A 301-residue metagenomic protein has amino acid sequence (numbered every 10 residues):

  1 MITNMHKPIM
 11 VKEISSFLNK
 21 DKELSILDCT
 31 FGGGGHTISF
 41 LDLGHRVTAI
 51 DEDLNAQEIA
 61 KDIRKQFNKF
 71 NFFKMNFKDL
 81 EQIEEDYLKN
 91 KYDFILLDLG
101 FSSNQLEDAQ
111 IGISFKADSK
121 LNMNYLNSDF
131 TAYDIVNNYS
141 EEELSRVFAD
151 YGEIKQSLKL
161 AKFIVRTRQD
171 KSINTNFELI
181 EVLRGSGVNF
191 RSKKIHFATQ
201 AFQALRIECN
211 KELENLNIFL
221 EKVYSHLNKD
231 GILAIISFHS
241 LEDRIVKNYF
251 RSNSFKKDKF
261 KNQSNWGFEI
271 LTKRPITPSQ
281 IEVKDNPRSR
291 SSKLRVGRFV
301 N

Functional and structural regions predicted by a protein language model:
M1-N301: S-adenosyl-L-methionine-dependent methyltransferase catalytic core, i.e., the SAM/SAH-binding region
